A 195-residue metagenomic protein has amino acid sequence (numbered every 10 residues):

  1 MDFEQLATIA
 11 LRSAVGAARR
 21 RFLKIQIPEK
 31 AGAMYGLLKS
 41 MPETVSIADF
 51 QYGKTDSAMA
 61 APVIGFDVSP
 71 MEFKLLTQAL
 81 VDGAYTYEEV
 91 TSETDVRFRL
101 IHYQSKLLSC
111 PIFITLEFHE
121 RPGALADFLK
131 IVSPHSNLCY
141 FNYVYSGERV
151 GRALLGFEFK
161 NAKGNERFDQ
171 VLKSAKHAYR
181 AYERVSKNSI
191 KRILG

Functional and structural regions predicted by a protein language model:
M1-G195: A conserved regulatory-domain signal marking ACT and ACT-like small-molecule sensing domains and adjacent regulatory
